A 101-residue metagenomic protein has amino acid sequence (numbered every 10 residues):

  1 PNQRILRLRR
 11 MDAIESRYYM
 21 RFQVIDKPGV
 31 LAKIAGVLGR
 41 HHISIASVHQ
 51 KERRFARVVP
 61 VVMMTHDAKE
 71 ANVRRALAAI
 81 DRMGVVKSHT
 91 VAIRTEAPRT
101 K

Functional and structural regions predicted by a protein language model:
P1-K101: A conserved regulatory-domain signal marking ACT and ACT-like small-molecule sensing domains and adjacent regulatory
